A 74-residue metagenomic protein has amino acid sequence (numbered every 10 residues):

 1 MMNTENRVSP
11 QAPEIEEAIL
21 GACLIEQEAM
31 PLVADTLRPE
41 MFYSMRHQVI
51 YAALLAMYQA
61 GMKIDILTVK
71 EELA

Functional and structural regions predicted by a protein language model:
M1-A74: Noncatalytic partner-interaction/assembly domains of nucleic-acid and motor enzyme complexes, especially the accessory
